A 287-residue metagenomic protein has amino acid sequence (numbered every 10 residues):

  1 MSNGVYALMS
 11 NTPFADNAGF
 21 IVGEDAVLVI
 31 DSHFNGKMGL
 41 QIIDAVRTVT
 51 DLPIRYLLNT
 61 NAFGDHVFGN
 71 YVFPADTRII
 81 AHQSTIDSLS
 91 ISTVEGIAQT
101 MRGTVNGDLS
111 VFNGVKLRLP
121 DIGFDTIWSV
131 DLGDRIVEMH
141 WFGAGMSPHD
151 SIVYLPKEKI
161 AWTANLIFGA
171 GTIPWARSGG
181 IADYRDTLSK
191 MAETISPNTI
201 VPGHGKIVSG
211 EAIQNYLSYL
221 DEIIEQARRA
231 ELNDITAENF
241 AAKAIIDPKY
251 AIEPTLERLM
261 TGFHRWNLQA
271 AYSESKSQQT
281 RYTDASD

Functional and structural regions predicted by a protein language model:
S2-D44, S151-L155, K159-A164: Conserved beta-strand hairpin/beta-sheet module of binuclear metal-dependent hydrolase folds, prominently
G4, I21, D31, V46 (+10 more regions): Divalent metal-coordination and catalytic microenvironments
A15, G36-K37, A62-F68, I86-S90 (+4 more regions): Active-site environment of divalent metal-dependent phosphoester hydrolases
I30-S32, R55-F63, I80-Q83, F142 (+3 more regions): Active-site neighborhood of phospho(di)ester-bond hydrolases with catalytic His/Asp-centered motifs
D44-S129, P148, E225-Q226: Active-site HxH/HxHxD metal-binding segment of metal-dependent hydrolases
G123-L155: Core dinuclear metal-dependent hydrolase active-site scaffold
A176-V201, E222: An active-site-proximal "capping" alpha-helix that borders the catalytic cofactor pocket
E193-I195, I207-D287: Accessory terminal helices/loops
